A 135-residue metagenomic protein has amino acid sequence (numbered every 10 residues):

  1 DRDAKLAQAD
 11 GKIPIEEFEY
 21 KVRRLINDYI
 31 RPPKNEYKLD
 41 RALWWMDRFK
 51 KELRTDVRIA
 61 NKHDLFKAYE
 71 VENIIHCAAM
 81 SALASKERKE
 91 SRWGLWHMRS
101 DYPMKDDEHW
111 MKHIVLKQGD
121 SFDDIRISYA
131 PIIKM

Functional and structural regions predicted by a protein language model:
D1-M135: Glycine- and aromatic-enriched mobile tails/lids
